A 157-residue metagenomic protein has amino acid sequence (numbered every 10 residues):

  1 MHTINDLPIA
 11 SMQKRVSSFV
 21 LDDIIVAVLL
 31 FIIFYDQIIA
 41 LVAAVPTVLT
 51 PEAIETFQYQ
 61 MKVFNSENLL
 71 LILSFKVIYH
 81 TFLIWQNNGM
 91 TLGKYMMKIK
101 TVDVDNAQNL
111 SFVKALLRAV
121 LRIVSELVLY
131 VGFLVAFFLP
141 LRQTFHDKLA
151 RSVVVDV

Functional and structural regions predicted by a protein language model:
M1-Y130, D156-V157: Short, small/hydrophobic-residue-rich motifs at membrane-helix boundaries and re-entrant hairpins of integral membrane
F133-V157: Hydrophobic alpha-helical transmembrane segments and immediately flanking/interface helices in integral membrane
